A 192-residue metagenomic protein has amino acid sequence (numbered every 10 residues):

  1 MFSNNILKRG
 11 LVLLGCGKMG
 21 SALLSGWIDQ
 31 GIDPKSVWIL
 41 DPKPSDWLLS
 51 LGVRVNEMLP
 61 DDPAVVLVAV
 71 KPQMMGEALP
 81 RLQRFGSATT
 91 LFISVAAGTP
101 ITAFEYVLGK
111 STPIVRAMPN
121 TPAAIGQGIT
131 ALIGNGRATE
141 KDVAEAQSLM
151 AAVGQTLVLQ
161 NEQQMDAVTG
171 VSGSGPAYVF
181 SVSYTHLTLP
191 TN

Functional and structural regions predicted by a protein language model:
M1-V55, G128: NAD(P)+-binding Rossmann beta1-loop-alpha1 motif at the extreme N-terminus of oxidoreductases
L23-L24, S45-W47, M58-L132: Rossmann-like NAD(P)(H) cofactor-binding subdomain of soluble oxidoreductases
S25-Q30, F85, N135, L149-T156 (+1 more regions): Change "in soluble alpha/beta enzymes" to "in soluble alpha/beta proteins
K35, V53, T90, T112-P113 (+1 more regions): A structural micro-motif
V70, Q160, S181: A conserved hydrophobic position in a structured secondary element of the catalytic/binding core that shapes
V95-S172, P176: Rossmann-fold dinucleotide-binding core
Y178-Y184: N-terminal glycine-rich phosphate-binding loop for ADP-containing cofactors
T185-T191: Conserved small/polar residues in nucleotide/adenosyl-binding loops
